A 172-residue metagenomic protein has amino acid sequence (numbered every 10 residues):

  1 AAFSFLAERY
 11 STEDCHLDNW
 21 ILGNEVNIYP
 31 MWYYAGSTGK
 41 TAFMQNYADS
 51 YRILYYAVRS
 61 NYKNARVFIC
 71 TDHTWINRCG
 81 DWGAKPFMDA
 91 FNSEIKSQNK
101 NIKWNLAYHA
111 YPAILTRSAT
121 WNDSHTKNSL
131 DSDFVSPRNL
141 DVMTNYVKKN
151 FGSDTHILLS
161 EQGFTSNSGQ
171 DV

Functional and structural regions predicted by a protein language model:
A1-L22, I28-M31, T41, R52 (+1 more regions): N-terminal catalytic cores of secreted or lumenal carbohydrate-active enzymes
A7, D18, F43-V172: Noncatalytic carbohydrate-binding groove/subsite architecture in carbohydrate-active enzymes
E25-V26, Q162: Active-site metal-binding loops of divalent metal-dependent hydrolases
Y33-Y34, T120: Outer-membrane beta-barrel translocator domains and adjoining extracellular loop/strand segments of Gram-negative
Y34-A35, D171: Residue-level detector of alpha-helical segments with a strong bias toward transmembrane helices and their helix-loop
